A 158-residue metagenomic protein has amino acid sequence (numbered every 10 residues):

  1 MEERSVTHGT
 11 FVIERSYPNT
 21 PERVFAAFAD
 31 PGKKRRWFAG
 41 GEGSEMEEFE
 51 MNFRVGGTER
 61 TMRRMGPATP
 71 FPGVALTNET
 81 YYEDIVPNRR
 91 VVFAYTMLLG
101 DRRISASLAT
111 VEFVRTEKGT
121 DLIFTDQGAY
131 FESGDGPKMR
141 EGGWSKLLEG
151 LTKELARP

Functional and structural regions predicted by a protein language model:
M1-E45: Hydrophobic ligand-binding cavity/cleft-lining segments
T7, F11, L76, S107 (+1 more regions): Exposed loop/turn and edge beta-strand positions of beta-sandwich/beta-sheet ligand-binding modules
T10, F124-F131: A short small-residue
P18, E79, S145-E149: Generic alpha-helical structural signal
V24, K34, E59, Y82 (+4 more regions): Hydrophobic pocket/interface hotspot
A29-D30, A39, P87, E149 (+1 more regions): Residues at helix-coil transition
R35-R36, G43, F49-E50, R54 (+2 more regions): Hydrophobic-ligand binding "helix-grip"
D84, G128-P158: A conserved amphipathic terminal alpha-helix motif
